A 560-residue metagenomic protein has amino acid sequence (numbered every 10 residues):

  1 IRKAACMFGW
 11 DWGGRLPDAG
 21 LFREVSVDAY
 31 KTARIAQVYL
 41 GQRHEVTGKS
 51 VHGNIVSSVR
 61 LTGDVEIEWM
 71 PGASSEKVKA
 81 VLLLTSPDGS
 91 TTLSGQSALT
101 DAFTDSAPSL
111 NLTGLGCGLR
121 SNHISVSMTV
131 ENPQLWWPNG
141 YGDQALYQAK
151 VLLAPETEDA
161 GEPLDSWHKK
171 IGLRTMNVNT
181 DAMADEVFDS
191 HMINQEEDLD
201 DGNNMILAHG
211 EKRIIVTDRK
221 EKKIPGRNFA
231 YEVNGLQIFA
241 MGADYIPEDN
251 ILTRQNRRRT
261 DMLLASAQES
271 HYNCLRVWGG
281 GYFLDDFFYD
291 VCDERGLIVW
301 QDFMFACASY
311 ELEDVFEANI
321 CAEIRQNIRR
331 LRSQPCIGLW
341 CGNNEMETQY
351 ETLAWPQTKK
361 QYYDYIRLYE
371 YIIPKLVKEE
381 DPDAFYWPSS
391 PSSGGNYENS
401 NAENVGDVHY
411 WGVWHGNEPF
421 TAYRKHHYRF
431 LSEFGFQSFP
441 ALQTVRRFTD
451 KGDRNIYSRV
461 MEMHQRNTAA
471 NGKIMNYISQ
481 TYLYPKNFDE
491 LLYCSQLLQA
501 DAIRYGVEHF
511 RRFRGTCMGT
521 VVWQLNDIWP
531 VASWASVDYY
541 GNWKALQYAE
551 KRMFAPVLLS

Functional and structural regions predicted by a protein language model:
I1-C274, R512-F513, C517, N542 (+1 more regions): Secreted/periplasmic carbohydrate-active enzymes, especially glycoside hydrolases
K3, G14-D18, G140, L164 (+10 more regions): Active-site-proximal structural scaffolding
A5, R15, E196, I206 (+5 more regions): Active-site mouth of glycoside hydrolases
G13-G20, W340, K375-K378, W387-V405 (+1 more regions): Substrate-binding clefts and catalytic carboxylate motifs of secreted carbohydrate-active enzymes
Q134, H271-L275, Y484-L492: Glycine- and acidic
A145, E232, R258, A318 (+2 more regions): A generic "alpha-helical surface" signal
E162, M262, S266, A322 (+2 more regions): A non-catalytic, amphipathic alpha-helix used as a structural packing/dimerization or gating element in enzyme scaffolds
N179-D181, T348-E351, N396-Y397, F439-L442: A short beta-to-alpha transition loop/helix N-cap that caps and shapes the active-site region
